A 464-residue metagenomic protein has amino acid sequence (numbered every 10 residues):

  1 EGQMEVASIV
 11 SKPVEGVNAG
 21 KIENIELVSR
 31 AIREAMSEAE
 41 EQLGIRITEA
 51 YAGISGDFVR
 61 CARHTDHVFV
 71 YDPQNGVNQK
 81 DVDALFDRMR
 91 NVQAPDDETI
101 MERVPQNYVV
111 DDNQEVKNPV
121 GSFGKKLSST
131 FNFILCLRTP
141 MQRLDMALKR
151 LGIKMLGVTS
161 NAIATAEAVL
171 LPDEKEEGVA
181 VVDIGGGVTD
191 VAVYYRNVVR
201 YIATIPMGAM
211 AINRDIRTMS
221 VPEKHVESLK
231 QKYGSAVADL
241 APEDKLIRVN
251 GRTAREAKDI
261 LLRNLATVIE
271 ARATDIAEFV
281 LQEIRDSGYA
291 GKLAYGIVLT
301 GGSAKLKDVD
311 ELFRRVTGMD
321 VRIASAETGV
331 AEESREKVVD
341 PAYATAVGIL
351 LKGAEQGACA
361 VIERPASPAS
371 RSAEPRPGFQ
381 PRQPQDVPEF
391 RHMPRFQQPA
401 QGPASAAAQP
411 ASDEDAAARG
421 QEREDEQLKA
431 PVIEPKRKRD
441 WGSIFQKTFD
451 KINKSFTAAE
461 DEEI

Functional and structural regions predicted by a protein language model:
G2-A50, I54-V179, P222-E223, S228 (+4 more regions): Nucleotide/phosphate-binding catalytic cleft detector across ATP-hydrolyzing and phosphate-transferring enzymes
A35-T48, A277-Y295: Phosphate/pyrophosphate-binding loops at sites that engage ATP/ADP/AMP, CoA/4′-phosphopantetheine, polyphosphate
S55, C136, S235-V237, K292-V316: Glycine-rich phosphate-binding loops at beta-strand->alpha-helix junctions
A147-N161, R248-A290: Adenine-nucleotide phosphate-binding core of ATP-dependent small-molecule kinases
S160-E167, A211, T328-A331: Short acidic loop-to-helix transition motifs that present clustered carboxylates
A168-P242: Acidic, glycine-rich loop-and-beta core segments that form the ion-binding/anion-interacting portion of active sites
R200-Y201, M210, R214, L261-L265 (+1 more regions): Short beta-alpha connecting loops at secondary-structure transitions that line or flank enzyme active sites
A324-R376: Glycine-rich phosphate-binding/hydrolytic loop that grips phosphoryl groups
